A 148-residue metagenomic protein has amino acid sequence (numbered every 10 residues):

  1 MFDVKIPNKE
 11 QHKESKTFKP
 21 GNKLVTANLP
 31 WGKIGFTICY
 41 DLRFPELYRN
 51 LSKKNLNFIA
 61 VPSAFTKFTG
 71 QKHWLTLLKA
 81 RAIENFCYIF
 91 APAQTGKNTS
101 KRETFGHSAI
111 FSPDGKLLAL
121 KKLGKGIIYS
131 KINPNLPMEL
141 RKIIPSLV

Functional and structural regions predicted by a protein language model:
M1-K54, T69, H73-T76, E139-V148: Active-site catalytic loop in hydrolytic enzyme cores
N28, Y129-K131: Generic structural detector for well-ordered beta-strands
R43-I128: CN hydrolase (nitrilase-like) catalytic-core segments centered on the catalytic cysteine and neighboring Lys/Glu
